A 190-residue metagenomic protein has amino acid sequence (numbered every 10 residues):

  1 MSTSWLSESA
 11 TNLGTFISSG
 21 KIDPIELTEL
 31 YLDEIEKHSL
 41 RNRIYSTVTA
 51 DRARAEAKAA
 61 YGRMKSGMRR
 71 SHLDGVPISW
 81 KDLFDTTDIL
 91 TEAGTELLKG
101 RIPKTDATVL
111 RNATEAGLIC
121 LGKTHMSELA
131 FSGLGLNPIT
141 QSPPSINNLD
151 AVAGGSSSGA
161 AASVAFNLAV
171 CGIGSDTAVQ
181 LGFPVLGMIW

Functional and structural regions predicted by a protein language model:
M1-A55, K65: An N-terminal boundary/leader segment
G20, R70-S71, R111: Glycine-rich loop-to-alpha-helix module at the N-terminal edge of alpha/beta enzyme cores
Y31, A53, G75, K81 (+1 more regions): Conserved hydrophobic/aromatic pocket- or pore-lining residues that grip, position, or stack substrates in active sites
H38, H72-V109, L136: Enzymes and membrane/adaptor proteins characterized by extended Gly/Ser/Thr/Asp/Glu-rich, aromatic-dotted
D51-Y61, G117-L118, S127: Long amphipathic alpha-helix in the N-terminal Rossmann-like dinucleotide-binding domain of NAD(P)-dependent
A60-P77: Immediate post-signal peptide segment of exported/extracytoplasmic ligand-binding proteins
T105-W190: Short glycine/serine-rich loop segments
